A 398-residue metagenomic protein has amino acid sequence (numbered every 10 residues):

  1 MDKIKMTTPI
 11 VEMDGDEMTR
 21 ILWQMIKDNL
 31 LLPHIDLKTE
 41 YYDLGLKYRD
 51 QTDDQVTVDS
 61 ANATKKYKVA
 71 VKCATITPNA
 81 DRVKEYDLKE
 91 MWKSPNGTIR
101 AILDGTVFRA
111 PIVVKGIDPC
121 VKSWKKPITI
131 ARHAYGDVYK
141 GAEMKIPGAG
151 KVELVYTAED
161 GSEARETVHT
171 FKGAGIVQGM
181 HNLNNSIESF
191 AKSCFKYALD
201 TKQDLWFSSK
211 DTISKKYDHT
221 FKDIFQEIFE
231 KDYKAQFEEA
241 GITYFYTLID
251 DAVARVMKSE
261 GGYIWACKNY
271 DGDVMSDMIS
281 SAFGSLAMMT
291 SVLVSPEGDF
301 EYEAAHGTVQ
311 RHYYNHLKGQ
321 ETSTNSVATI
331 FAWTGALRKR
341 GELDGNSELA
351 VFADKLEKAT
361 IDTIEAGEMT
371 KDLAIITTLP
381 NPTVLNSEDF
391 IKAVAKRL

Functional and structural regions predicted by a protein language model:
D2-T8, M18, L22-W23, D28-T52 (+1 more regions): N-terminal alpha-helical transmembrane segments of multi-pass membrane transport and channel/translocase proteins
M6-M25, N29, L154-T247: Glycine-rich phosphate/diphosphate-binding loop of Rossmann-like nucleotide-binding domains
I35-Y41, T201-S209, Y233-Y246, G341-A353 (+1 more regions): Flexible, glycine/charged-enriched surface loops at secondary-structure junctions
L46-S60, K222-Y263: N-terminal small/polar loop signature for handling phosphorylated ligands or for N-terminal nucleophile
K47-E159, E163, Y270, V274: N-terminal glycine-rich phosphate/adenylate-binding segment common to multiple enzyme folds
A134-Y135, K140-A191, A198, L343-A350 (+1 more regions): Glycine-rich phosphate/pyrophosphate-binding loop and the adjoining helix
V256-A366: Glycine-rich phosphate/nucleotide-binding loop
